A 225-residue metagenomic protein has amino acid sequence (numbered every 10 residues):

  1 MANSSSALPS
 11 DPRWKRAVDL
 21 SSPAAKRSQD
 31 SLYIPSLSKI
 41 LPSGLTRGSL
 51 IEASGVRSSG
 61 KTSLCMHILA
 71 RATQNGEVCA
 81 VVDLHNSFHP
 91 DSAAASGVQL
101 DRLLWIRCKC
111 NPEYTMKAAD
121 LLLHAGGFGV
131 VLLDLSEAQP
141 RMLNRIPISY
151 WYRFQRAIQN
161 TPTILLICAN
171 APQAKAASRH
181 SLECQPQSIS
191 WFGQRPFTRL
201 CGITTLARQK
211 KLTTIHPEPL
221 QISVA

Functional and structural regions predicted by a protein language model:
M1-V81, A225: Detector for small/aliphatic-rich hydrophobic stretches
Q29, Y33, T46-S49, K61-C65 (+4 more regions): Helical mechanochemical/support elements of P-loop NTPase systems and associated helical scaffolds
I51-A53, A80-V82, L104-I106, L166 (+1 more regions): Hydrophobic/aromatic beta-strand patches that form the interior of the parallel beta-sheet core in alpha/beta enzyme
H67, N75-M142: Conserved inter-motif catalytic segment of the P-loop NTP-binding fold
R71, S92, A157: Hydrophobic/aromatic ligand-binding patch that stacks against planar heteroaromatic rings of cofactors or nucleotides
A94-V98, R145-I148, H180-E183: Short, glycine/charged-enriched secondary-structure capping and boundary segments
L132-T163: Conserved P-loop NTPase nucleotide-binding/switch module
Q155-A225: Phosphate-binding/switch region of NTP-binding enzymes
